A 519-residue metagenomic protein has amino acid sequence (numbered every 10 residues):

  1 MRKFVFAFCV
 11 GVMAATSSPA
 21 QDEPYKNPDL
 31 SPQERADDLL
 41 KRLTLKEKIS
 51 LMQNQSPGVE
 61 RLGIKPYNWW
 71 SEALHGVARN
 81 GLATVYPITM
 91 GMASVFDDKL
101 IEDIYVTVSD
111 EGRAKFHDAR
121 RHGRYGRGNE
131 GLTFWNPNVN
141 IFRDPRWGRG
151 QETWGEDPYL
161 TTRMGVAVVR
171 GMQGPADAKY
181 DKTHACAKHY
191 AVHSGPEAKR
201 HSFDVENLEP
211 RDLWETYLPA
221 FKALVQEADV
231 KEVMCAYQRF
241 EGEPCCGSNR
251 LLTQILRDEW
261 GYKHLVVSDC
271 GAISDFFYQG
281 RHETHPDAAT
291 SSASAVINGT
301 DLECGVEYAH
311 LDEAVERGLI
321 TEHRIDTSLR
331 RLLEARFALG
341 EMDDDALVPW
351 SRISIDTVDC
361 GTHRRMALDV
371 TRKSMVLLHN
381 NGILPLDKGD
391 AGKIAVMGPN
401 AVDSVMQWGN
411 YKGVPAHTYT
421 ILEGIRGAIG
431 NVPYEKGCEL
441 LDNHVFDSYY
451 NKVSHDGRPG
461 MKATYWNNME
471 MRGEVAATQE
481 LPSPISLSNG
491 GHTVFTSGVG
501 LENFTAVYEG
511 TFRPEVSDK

Functional and structural regions predicted by a protein language model:
M1-F4: Positively charged n-region of N-terminal signal peptides that target proteins for export
A7-A14: Bacterial N-terminal signal peptides
T16-D518: Glycoside hydrolase catalytic-domain context in secreted enzymes
